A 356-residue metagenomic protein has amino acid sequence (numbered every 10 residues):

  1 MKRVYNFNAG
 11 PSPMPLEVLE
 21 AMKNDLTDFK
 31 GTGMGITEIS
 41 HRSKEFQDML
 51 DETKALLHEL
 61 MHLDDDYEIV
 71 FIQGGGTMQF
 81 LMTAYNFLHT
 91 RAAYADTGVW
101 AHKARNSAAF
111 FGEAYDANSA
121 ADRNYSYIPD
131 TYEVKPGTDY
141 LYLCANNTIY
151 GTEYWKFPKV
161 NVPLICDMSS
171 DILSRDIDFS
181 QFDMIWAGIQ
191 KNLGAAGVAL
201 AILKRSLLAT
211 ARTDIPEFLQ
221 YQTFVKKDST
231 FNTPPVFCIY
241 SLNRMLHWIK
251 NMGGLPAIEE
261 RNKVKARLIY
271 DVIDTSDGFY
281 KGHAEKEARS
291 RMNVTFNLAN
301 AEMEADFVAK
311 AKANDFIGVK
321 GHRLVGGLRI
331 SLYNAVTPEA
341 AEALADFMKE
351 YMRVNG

Functional and structural regions predicted by a protein language model:
M1-I39: N-terminal "arm"/small-domain region of PLP-dependent enzymes with the aminotransferase-like
R3-V4, G326-G356: PLP-dependent enzyme catalytic core of the Aspartate aminotransferase-like
P15, I189-Y270, E285, V354-G356: Active-site C-terminal subdomain of aminotransferase-like
G31-Q79, S107: Conserved N-terminal alpha-helix of the aminotransferase class I/II PLP-enzyme fold
L88-H102: Conserved PLP-anchoring active-site segment centered on the Schiff-base-forming lysine
A108, A120-I172: Active-site phosphate-binding strand-loop segment of PLP-dependent enzymes
I165, F179-Q190, A199: Conserved active-site segment immediately N-terminal to the catalytic lysine that forms the internal aldimine
Y280-K310: Conserved PLP-binding catalytic core of the aspartate aminotransferase-like
